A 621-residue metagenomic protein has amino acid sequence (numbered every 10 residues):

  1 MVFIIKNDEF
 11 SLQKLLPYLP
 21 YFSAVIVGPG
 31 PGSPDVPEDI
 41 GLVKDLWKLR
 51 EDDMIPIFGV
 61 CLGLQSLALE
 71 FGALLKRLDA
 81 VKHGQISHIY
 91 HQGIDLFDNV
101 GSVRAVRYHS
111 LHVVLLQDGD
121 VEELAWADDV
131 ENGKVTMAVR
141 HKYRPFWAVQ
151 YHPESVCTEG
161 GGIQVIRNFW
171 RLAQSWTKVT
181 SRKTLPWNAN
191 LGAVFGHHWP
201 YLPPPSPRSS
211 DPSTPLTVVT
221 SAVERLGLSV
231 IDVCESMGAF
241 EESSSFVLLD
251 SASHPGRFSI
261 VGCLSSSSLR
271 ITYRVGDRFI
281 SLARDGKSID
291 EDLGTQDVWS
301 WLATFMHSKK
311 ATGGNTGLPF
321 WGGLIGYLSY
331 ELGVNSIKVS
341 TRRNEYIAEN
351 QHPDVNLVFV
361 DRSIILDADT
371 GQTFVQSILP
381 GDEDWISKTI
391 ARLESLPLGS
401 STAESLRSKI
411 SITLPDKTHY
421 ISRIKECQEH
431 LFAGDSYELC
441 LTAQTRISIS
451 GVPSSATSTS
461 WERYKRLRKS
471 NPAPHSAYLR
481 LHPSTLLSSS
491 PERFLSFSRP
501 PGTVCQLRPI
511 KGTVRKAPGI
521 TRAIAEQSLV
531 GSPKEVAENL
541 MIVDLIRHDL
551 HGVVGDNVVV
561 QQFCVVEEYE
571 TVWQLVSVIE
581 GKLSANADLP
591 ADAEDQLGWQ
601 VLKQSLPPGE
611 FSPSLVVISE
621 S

Functional and structural regions predicted by a protein language model:
V2-G59, F71, Q174: Flexible gly/pro-rich beta->alpha loop and the following alpha-helix that scaffold active-site loops
I5-K6, L78-A80, Q562-F563: Short beta->alpha connector loops at strand-helix junctions that form conserved, small/polar/Pro-enriched
E9, S155, R547: Short, glycine/acidic-enriched loop or turn micro-motifs at the edges of active sites
P29-P34, G63, E154, Y330: Short glycine-rich anion-binding loops that position phosphate/pyrophosphate groups of nucleotides and phosphorylated
G30, R144, E154, Q444-T445: Flexible loop residues that form catalytic and substrate-binding hotspots at small-molecule/glycan-binding clefts
L42-V60, Q65-R167, R171: Pocket-forming structural segment of enzyme catalytic cores
P153-L202: Acyltransferase
G196-S621: Extended alpha-helical targeting/anchoring segments, especially N-terminal organellar/secretory targeting helices
